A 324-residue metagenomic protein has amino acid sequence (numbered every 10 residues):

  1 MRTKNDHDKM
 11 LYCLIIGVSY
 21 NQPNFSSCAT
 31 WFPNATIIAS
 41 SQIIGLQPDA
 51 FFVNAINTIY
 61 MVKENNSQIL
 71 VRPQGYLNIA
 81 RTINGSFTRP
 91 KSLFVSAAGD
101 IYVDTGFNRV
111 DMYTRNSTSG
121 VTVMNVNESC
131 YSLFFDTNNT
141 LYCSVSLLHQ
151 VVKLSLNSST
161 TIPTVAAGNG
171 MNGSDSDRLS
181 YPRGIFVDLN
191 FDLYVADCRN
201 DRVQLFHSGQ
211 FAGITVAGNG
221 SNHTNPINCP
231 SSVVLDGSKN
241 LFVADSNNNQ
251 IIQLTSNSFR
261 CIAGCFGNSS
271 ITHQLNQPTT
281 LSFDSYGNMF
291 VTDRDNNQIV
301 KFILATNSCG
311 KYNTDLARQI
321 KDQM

Functional and structural regions predicted by a protein language model:
L11-N34, S159: Blade/loop signatures of beta-propeller domains
T36-S41, N78-N84, S119-M124, T164-D175 (+2 more regions): A short beta-strand motif characteristic of beta-propeller blades
I44-I56, S86-I101, V126-L141, N172-D192 (+2 more regions): Beta-rich, blade/repeat-based domains predominating in secreted/periplasmic proteins but also intracellular
I56, E64, G106, S146 (+7 more regions): Short loop/turn segments immediately following the C-termini of beta-strands
Y60-V62, Y102-D104, Y142-S144, Y194-A196 (+3 more regions): Residue position within the beta-strands of beta-propeller blades
S67-L70, N108-D111, H149-V152, D201-V203 (+2 more regions): Structural signal for beta-propeller blades
R72-L77, Y113-T118, S155-S159, H207-F211 (+2 more regions): Short loop/turn segments that connect beta-strands within beta-propeller blades
N276-M324: Blade-level signature of beta-propeller repeat domains, shared across WD40, Kelch, NHL, RCC1 and BNR/Asp-box propellers
